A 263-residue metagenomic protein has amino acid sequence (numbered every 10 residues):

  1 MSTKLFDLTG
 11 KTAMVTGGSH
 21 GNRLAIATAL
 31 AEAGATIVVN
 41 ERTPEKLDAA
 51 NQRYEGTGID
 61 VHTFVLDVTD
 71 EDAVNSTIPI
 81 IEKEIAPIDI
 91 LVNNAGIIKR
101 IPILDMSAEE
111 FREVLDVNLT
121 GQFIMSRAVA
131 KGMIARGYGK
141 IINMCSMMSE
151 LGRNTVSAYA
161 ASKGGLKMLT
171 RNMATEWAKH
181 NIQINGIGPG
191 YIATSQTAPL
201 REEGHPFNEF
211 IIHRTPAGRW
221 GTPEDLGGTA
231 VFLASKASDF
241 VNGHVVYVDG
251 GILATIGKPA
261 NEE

Functional and structural regions predicted by a protein language model:
T12, S19-G21: Conserved glycine-rich cofactor-binding loop
V92, A178, Q183, V241-G243: Short, small/polar-rich loop/turn modules that mediate ligand/substrate recognition or access, typified
P102-I103, E110-L115, I211: Substrate-binding pocket helix/loop in short-chain dehydrogenase/reductase
F123, Y138, R219-V248, L253: C-terminal substrate-recognition "lid" of short-chain dehydrogenase/reductases
S126, S162, T170: Active-site helix of classical SDR
K131, T175-K179, D239: Alpha-helical segment proximal to the catalytic Tyr-Lys
S146: Residue(s) in the substrate-gating loop at a strand-loop-helix junction that position the organic substrate next
